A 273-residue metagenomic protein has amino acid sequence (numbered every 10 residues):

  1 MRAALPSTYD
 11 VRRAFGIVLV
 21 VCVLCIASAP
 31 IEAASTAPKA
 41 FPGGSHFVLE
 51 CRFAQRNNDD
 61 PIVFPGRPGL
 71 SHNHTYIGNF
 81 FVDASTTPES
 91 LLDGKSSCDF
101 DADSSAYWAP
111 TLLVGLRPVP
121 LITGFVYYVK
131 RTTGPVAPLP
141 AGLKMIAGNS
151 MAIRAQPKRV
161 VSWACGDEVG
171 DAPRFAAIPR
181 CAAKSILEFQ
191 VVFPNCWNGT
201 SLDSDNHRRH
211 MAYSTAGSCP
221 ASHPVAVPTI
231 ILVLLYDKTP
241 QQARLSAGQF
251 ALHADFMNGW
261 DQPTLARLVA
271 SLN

Functional and structural regions predicted by a protein language model:
M1-V11: N-terminal secretory signal peptides that target proteins for export/translocation
A3-L5, A27, R67, G170: A subset of signal/propeptide-processing and intrinsically disordered low-complexity segments in secreted/extracellular
I17-A27: Bacterial N-terminal signal peptides
P30-E32: Sec/Tat signal peptide C-region and signal peptidase I cleavage site
T36-S71, T75-V191, N198-N273: Primary mode marks residue(s) on the alpha4-beta5-alpha5 output face of response regulator receiver
